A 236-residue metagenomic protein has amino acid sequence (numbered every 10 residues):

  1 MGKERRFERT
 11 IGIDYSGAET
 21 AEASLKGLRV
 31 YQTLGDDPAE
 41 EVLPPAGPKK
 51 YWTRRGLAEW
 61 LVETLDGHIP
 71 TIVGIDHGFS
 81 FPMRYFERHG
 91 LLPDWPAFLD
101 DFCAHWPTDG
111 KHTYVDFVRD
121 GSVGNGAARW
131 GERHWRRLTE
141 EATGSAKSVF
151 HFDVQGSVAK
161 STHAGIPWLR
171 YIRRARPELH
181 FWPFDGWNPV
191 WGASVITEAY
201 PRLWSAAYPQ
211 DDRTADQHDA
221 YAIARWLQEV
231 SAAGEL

Functional and structural regions predicted by a protein language model:
G2-I11, Y15-L236: RNase H-like (RuvC/DEDD) metal-dependent nuclease/polynucleotide-processing core
